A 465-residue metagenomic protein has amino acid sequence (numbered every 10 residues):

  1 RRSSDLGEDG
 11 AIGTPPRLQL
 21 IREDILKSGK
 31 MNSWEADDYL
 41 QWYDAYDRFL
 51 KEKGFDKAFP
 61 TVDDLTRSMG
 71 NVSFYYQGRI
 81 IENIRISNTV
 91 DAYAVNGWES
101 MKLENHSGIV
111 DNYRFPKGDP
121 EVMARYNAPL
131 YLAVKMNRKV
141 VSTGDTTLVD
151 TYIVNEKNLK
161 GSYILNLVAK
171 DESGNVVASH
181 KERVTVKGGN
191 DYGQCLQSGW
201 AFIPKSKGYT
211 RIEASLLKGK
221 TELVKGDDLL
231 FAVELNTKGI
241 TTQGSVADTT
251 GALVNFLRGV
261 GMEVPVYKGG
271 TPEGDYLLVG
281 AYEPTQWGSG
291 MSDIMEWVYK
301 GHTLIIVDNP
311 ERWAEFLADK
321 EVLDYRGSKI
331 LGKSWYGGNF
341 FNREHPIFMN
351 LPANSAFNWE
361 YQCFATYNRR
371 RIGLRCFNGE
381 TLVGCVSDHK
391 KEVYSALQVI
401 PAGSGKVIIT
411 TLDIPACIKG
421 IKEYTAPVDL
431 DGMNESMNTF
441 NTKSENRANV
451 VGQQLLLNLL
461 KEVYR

Functional and structural regions predicted by a protein language model:
R2, N88-A92, T242, E273-D275 (+2 more regions): Loop/turn elements at helix/coil->beta-strand transitions in domains of secreted/extracellular proteins
R2-Y163, V177, Y464: Substrate-binding clefts and catalytic carboxylate motifs of secreted carbohydrate-active enzymes
D9, S245-A252, L278-T285, I306-E311 (+2 more regions): Structural motif
S107-V110, R114, V141, T146 (+8 more regions): Extracellular ligand-binding/catalytic regions of CAZymes and related secreted enzymes and adhesion modules
T143, S206-K207: Surface-exposed loops/turns
T146-T185, Q194-G199, Y209-L217: Beta-strand-rich binding/interaction modules
K207-S215, G219-V279, D308-P310, D324-G337 (+1 more regions): Aromatic-Pro/Gly-enriched surface loop or interdomain linker that acts as a lid/target-recognition segment
E283-F364, V451: A glycine-rich, often tryptophan-bearing local segment used as a flexible ligand/cofactor-contacting loop or short
